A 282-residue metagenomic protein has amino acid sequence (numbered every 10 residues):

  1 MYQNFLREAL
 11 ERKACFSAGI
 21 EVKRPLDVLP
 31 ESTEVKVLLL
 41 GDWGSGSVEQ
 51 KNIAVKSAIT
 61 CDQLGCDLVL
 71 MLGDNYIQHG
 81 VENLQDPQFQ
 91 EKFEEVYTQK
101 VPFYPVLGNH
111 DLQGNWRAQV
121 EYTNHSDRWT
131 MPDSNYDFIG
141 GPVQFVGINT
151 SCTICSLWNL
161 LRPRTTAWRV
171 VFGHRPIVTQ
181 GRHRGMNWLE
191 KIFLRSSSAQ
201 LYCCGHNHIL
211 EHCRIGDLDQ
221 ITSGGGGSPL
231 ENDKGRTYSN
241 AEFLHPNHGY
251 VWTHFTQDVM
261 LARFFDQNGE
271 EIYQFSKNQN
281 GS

Functional and structural regions predicted by a protein language model:
M1-Q88, T179-Q180: N-terminal active-site segment of His-dependent metallophosphoesterases
A14-P25, L29-E31, A58, I77-R169 (+3 more regions): Extended active-site neighborhood of metal-dependent phosphoesterases/phosphodiesterases
V37-L39, V69-M71, P105-V106, V171 (+1 more regions): Residue-level marker for buried hydrophobic side chains located in beta-strands that build the well-ordered beta-sheet
G41-D42, G73-D74, I148, G173 (+1 more regions): Active-site flanking residues adjacent to catalytic metal/cofactor-binding acidic residues
N109, F172-P176, H206-N207, F265: Short, well-ordered beta-to-alpha junction loops that form the rim of enzyme active sites and present histidine/acidic
M260-D266: Metal-dependent phosphoester-hydrolase catalytic domains
G269-E271: Residue-level signal for glycine
